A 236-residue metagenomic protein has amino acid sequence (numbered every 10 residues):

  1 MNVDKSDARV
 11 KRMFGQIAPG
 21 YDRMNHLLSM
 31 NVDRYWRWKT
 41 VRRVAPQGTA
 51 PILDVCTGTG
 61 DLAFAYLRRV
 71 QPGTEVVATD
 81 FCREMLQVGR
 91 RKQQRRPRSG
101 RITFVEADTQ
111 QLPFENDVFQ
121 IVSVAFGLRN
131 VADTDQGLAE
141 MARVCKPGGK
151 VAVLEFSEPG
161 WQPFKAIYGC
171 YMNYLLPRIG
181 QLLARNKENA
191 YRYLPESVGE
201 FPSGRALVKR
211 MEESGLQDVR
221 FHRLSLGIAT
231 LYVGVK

Functional and structural regions predicted by a protein language model:
M1-D22, M172, L183-A184: N-terminal, positively charged/glycine-rich alpha-helical extensions of SAM-dependent methyltransferases
A8, E158-S214, R220: C-terminal alpha-helical "lid/dimerization" subdomain adjacent to the S-adenosyl-L-methionine
Y21, V122-S123: Hydrophobic beta-strand segment of the Class I
M30-A50, A65: Conserved alpha-helix/loop element of class I SAM-dependent methyltransferases that forms part of the SAM/SAH-binding
P51-Q111: Class I SAM-dependent methyltransferase SAM/SAH-binding core
Q110-V122: A short acidic, Gly/Pro-enriched loop at the edge of an enzyme's catalytic core that lines a small-molecule cofactor
D135-P147: A short glycine-rich, Lys/Arg-flanked "PGG" loop and its adjoining helix->strand segment in the class I
G149-F156: Conserved beta-strand signature within the Rossmann-like core of class I S-adenosyl-L-methionine
